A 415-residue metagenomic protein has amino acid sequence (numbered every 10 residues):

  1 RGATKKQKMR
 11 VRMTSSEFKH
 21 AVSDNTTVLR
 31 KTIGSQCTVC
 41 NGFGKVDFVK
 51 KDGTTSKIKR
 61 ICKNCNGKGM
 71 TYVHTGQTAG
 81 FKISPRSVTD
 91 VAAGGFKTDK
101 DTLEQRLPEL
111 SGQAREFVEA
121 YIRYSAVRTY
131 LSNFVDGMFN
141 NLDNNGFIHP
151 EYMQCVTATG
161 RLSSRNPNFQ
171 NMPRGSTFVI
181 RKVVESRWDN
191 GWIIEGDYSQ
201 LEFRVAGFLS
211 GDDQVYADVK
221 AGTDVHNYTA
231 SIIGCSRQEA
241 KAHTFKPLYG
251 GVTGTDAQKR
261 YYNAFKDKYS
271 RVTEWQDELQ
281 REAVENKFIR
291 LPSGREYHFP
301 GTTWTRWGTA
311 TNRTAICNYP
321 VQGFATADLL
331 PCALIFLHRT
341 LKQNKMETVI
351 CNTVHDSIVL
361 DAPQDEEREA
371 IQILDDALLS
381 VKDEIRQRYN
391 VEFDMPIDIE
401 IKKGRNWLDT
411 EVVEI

Functional and structural regions predicted by a protein language model:
R1-I415: Conserved catalytic core of nucleotide polymerization and phosphodiester-bond processing enzymes
